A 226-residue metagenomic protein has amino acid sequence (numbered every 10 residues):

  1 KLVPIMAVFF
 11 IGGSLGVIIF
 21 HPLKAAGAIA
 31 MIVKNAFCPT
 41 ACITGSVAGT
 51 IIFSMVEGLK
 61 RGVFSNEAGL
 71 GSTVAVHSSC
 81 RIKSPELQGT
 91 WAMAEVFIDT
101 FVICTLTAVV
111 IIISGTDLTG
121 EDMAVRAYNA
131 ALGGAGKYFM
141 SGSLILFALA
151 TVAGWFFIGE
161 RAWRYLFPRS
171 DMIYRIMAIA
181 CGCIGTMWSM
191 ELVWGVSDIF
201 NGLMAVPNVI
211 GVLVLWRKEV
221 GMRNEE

Functional and structural regions predicted by a protein language model:
K1-F20, A25-V33, E160, R164 (+1 more regions): Membrane-interface loop-to-helix entry segments
V3-G16, V96, T100-C104, D171-G182 (+1 more regions): Small-residue-rich segments of transmembrane alpha-helices in multi-pass membrane proteins, especially helix faces
M6-S65, N224: Helix-loop-helix junctions that connect adjacent transmembrane segments in multi-pass membrane transporters
F10, A41-S65, F101-L106, A131-L146 (+1 more regions): Select transmembrane alpha-helical segments in multipass membrane proteins
G16-I29, V109-M140, L149-E160, C181-F200: Transmembrane helix-loop junctions in multi-pass membrane proteins
G16-M31, T44-S46, S78-I82, G89 (+1 more regions): Extracellular/periplasmic helix-exit of transmembrane alpha-helices
A48-F97, G159: Alpha-helical membrane segments and immediately flanking helix-loop junctions that form or couple to the substrate/ion
S170-E226: A generic transmembrane alpha-helix motif of multi-pass inner-membrane proteins
